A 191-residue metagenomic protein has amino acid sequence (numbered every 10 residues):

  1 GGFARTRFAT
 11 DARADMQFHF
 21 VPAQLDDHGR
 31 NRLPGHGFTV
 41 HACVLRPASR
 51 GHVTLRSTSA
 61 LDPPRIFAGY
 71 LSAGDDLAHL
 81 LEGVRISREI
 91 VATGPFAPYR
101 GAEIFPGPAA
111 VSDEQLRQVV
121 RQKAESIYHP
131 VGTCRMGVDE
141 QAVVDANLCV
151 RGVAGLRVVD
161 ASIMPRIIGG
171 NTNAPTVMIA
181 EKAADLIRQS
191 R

Functional and structural regions predicted by a protein language model:
G1-P175, A183-R191: FAD-dependent oxidoreductase catalytic-site/capping-region signature
